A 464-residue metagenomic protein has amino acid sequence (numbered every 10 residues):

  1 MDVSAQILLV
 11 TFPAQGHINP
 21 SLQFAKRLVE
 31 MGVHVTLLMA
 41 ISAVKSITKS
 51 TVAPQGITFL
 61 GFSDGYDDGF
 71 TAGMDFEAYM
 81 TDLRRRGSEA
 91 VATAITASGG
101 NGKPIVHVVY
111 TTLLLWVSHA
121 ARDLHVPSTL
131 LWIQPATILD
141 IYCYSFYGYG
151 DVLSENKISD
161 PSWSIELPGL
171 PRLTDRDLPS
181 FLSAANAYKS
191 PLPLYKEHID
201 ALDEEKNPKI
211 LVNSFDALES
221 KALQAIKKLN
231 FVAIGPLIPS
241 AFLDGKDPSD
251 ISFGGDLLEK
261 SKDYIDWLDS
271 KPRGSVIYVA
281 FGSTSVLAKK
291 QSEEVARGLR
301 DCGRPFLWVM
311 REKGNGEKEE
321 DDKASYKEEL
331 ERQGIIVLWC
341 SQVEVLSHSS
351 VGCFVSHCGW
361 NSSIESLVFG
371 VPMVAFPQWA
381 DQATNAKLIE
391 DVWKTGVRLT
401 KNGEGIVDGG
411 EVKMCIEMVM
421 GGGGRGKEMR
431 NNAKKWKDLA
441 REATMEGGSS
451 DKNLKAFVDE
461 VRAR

Functional and structural regions predicted by a protein language model:
M1-R464: Glycosyltransferase specificity loop/lid
